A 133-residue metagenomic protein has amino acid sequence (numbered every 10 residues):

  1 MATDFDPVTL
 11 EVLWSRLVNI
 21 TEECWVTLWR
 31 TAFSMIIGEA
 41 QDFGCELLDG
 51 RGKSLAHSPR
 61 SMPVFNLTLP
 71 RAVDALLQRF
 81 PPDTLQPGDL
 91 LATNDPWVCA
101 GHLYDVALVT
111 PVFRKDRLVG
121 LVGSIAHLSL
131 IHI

Functional and structural regions predicted by a protein language model:
A2-L69, V73: Long, charge-dense accessory insertions within large macromolecular proteins
G50, R114-K115: Short, ordered coil/turn segments that flank beta-strands lining enzyme active or ligand-binding pockets
G50-H57, P70-D95: Regulatory sensory and allosteric helical modules in signal-transduction proteins and certain transcription factors
R60, S124-I125: Residue-level structural signal for beta-strand termini and adjacent loop
D105-R114, G123: A short, hydrophobic, proline-anchored segment that marks a local hinge/packing element in signaling and regulatory
V119: Glycine-rich phosphate/pyrophosphate-binding loop shared by adenosine-nucleotide-utilizing enzymes
I131-I133: Conserved small/polar residues in nucleotide/adenosyl-binding loops
